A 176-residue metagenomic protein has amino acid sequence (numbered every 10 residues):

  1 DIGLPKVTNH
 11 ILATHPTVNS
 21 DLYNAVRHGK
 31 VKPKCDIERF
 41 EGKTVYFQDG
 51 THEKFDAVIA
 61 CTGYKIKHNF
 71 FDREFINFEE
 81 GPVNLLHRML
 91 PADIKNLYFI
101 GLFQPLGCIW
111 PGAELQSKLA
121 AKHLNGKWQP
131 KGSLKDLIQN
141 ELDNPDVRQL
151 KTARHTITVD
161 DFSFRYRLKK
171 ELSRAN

Functional and structural regions predicted by a protein language model:
D1-K135, R148-N176: Flavin (primarily FAD) cofactor-binding/catalytic cores of flavoenzymes
K135-N144: Post-kinase regulatory C-tail/linker adjacent to protein kinase catalytic domains
